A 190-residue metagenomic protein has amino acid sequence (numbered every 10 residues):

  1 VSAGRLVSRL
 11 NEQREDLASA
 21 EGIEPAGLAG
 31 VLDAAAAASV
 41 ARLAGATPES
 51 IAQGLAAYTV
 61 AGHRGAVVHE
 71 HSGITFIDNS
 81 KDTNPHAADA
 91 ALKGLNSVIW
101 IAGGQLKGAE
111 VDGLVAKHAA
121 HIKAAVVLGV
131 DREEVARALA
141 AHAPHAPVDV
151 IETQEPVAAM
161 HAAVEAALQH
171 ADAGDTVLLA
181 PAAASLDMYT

Functional and structural regions predicted by a protein language model:
V1, G27, A52-A56, A66-H69 (+2 more regions): Beta-strand->loop->alpha-helix junctions that form or flank phosphate-binding loops in nucleotide-handling enzymes
S2-N11: Short polybasic amphipathic segments
E12-D16: Short, surface-exposed beta-strand-loop junctions and turns on beta-sheet-rich folds
L17-K123, R137: Nucleotide phosphate-binding/pyrophosphate-handling subdomain across enzymes that bind or process nucleotide phosphates
D112-D175: C-terminal helical cap/extension that packs against the catalytic core of soluble nucleotide-cofactor enzymes
V177-A182: Short beta-strands and strand-loop turn motifs
L186-T190: Glycine/threonine-rich flexible loop motifs
